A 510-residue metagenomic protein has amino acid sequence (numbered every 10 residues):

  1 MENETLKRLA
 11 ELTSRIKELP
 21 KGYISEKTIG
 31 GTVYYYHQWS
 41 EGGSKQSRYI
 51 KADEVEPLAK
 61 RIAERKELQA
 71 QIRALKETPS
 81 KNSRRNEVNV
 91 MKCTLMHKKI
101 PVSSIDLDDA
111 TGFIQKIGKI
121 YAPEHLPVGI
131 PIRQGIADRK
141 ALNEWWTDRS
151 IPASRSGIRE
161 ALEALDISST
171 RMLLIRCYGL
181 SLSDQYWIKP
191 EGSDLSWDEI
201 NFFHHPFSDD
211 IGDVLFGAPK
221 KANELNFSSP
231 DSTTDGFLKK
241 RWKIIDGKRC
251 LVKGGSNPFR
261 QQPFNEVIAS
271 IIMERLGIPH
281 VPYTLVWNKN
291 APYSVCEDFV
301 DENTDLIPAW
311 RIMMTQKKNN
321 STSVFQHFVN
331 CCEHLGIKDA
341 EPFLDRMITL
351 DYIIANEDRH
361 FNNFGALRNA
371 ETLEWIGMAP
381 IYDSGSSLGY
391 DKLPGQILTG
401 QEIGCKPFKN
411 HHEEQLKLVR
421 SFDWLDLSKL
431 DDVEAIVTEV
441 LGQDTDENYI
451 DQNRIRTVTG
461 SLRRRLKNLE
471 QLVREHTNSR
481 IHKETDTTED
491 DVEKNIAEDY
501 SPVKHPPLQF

Functional and structural regions predicted by a protein language model:
M1-S83: Conserved glycine(s) in the ABC-transporter nucleotide-binding domain "signature"
E77-T349, I353-A355, A366-F510: Phosphate/dinucleotide-binding and metal-coordinating scaffold of catalytic cores in nucleotide-dependent enzymes
H360-G365: Canonical protein kinase catalytic loop motif
